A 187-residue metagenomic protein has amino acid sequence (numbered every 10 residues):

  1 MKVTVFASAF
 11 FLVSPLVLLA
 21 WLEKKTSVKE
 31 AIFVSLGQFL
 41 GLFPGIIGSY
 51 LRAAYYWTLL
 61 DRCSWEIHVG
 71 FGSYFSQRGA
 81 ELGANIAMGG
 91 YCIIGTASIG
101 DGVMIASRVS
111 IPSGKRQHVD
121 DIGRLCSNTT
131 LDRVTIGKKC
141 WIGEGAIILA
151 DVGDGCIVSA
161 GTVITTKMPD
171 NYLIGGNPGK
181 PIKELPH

Functional and structural regions predicted by a protein language model:
M1-D61, W65, D120, K139 (+1 more regions): Terminal amphipathic alpha-helical/low-complexity segments used for targeting or macromolecular assembly
T26, S76-Q77, M168: Residues at alpha-helix boundaries and short interhelical turns
I46-A54, R62, S73-G83, A87-V152 (+2 more regions): Flexible, glycine/small-residue-enriched loop-and-beta-strand segment within the central core of proteins
S98, T166-K167: Conserved functional loop/turn residues at catalytic and ligand-binding sites
E144-I157, T162-T166: Beta-rich strand-turn-strand
N171-Y172: Extracellular disulfide-bonded cysteine-rich modules/repeats
